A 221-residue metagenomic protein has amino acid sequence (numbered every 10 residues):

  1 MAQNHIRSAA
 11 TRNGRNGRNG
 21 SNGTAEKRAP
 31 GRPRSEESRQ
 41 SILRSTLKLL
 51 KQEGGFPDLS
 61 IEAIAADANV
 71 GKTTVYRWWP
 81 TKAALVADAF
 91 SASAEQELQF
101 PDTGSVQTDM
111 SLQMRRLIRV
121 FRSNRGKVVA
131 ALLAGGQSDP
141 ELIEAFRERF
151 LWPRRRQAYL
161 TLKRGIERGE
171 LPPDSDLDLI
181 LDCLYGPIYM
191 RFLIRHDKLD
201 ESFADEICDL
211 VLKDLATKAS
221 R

Functional and structural regions predicted by a protein language model:
M1-D67, A84: Basic, helix-initiating cap at the start of DNA-binding domains
M1-E26, L112, R116-R119, R156 (+3 more regions): C-terminal peripheral helix-coil segments that are non-catalytic and often amphipathic
I42, T81-V86, Q96-E97, M110: Short amphipathic alpha-helical segment with a characteristic S/N-K-E followed by hydrophobic residues
L50, S60-I61, K82-F90, V129 (+3 more regions): Amphipathic alpha-helical segments enriched in hydrophobic/aromatic and basic residues that form the DNA-contacting
N69-W79: Short hydrophobic/aromatic patch on the recognition helix
L98-K127, A134: Hydrophobic alpha-helical connector segments
R119-A131, E141-E167: Amphipathic alpha-helical packing segments from all-alpha helical-bundle domains
A145-F150, E167-D182, E201-S202: All-alpha amphipathic helical-bundle segments outside canonical DNA-binding/catalytic cores that form hydrophobic
